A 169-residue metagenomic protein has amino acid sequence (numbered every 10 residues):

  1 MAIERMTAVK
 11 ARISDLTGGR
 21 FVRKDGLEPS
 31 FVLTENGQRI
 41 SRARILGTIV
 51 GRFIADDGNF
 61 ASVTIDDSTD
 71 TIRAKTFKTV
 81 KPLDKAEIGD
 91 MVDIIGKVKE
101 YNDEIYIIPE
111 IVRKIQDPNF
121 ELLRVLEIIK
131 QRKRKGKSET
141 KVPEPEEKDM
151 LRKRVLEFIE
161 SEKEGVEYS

Functional and structural regions predicted by a protein language model:
M1-S169: OB-fold and OB-like single-stranded nucleic-acid-recognition modules and their adjacent interaction interfaces
